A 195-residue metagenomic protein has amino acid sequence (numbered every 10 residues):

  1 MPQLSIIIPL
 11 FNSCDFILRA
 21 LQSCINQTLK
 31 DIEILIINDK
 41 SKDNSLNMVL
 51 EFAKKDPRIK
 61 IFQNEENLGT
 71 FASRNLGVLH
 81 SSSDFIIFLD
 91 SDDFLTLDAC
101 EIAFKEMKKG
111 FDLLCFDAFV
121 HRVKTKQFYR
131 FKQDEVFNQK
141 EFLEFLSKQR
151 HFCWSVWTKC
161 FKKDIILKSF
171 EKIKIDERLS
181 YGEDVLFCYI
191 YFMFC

Functional and structural regions predicted by a protein language model:
P2-S5, S23, E33, L186: Cell-envelope/extracellular polymer assembly enzymes that use nucleotide-activated donors
N12-N26, M48: Short, well-formed alpha-helical segments that are part of the catalytic scaffolds of diverse glycosyltransferases
N38-M48, E66: A conserved acidic beta->alpha catalytic loop
N64-S81: Glycine-rich, basic loop-to-helix element that forms the pyrophosphate-binding segment of sugar-nucleotide handling
I86: Short aromatic/hydrophobic "clamp" motif used to bind/position activated sugar donors
D98-Y129: Conserved donor NDP-sugar-binding/catalytic core segment of glycosyltransferases
D117, F131-H151: Short, flexible, basic/aromatic active-site loop/helix in glycosyltransferases
F142-C195: Conserved nucleotide-sugar donor-binding catalytic segment
